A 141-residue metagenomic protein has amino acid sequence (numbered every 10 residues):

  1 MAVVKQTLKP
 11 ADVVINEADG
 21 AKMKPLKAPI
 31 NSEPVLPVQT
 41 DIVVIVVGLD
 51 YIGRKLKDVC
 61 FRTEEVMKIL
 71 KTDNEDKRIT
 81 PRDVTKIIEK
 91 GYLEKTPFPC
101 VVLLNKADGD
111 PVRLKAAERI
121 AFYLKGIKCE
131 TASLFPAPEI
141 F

Functional and structural regions predicted by a protein language model:
M1-V3, D12: Ligand-binding beta-strand-loop-alpha-helix segment within the catalytic cores of soluble metabolic enzymes
V3, D19-G126, F141: Conserved catalytic-core segment of NTP-binding enzymes
K9, T96, F135-A137: Intrinsic-disorder/low-complexity coil detector
K9-I15, I42: Loop/turn-to-beta-strand initiation segments
V13-V14, C100, C129-A132: Hydrophobic anchor at the start of a short beta-strand that flanks the dinucleotide cofactor-binding loop
G126-E139: Beta-strand->loop->alpha-helix junctions that form or flank phosphate-binding loops in nucleotide-handling enzymes
